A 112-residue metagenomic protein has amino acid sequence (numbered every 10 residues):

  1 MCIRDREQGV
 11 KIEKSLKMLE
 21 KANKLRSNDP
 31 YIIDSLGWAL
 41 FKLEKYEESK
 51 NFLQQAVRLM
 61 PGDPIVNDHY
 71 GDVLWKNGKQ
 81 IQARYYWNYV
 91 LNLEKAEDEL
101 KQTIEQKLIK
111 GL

Functional and structural regions predicted by a protein language model:
M1-D5: Conserved small/polar residues in nucleotide/adenosyl-binding loops
R6-E7, F41, W75: Position-specific recognition of the canonical hydrophobic site in helix A of tetratricopeptide repeat
E20-K24, Q55-R58, N92: Conserved structural position within tetratricopeptide repeats
Y31-S35, I65-H69, Y85, L100-I104: Alpha-solenoid helical repeat scaffolds
